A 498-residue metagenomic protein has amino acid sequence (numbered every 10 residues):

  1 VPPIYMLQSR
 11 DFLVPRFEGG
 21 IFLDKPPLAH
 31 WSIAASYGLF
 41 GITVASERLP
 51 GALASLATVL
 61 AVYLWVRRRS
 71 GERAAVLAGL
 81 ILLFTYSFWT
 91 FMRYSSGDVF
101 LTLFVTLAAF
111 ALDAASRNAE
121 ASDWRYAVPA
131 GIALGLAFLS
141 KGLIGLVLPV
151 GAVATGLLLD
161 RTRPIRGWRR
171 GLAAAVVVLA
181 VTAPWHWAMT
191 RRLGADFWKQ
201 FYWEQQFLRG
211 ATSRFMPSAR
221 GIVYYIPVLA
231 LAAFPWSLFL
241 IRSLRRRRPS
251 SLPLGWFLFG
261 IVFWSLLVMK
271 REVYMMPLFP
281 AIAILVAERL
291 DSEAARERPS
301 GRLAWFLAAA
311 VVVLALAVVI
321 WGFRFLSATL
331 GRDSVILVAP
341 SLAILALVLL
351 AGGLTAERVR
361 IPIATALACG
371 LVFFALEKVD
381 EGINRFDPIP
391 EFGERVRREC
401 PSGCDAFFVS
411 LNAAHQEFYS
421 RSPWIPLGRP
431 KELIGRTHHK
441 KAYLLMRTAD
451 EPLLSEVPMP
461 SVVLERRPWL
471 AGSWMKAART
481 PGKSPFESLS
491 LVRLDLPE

Functional and structural regions predicted by a protein language model:
V1-S300, W321, W474-M475, T480-S488: Membrane-integral, polyisoprenol-dependent glycosyltransferases of the GT-C/oligosaccharyltransferase superfamily
W124, V128, I132, G210 (+1 more regions): Membrane-embedded architecture of ER/inner-membrane glycosylation machinery
